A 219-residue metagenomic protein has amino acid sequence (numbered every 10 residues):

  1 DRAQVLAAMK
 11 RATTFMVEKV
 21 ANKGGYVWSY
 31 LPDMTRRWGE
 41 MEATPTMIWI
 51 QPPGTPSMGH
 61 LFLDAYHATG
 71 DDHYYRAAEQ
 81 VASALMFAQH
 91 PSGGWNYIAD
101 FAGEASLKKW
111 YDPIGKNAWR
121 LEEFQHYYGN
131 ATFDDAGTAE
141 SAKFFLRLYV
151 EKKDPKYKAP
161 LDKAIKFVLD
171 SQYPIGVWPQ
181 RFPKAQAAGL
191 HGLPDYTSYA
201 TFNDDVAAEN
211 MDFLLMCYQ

Functional and structural regions predicted by a protein language model:
R2-G24: Mature N-terminal segment immediately following signal peptide/propeptide cleavage in secreted/periplasmic
K19-Y218: Extended ligand-binding groove/face enriched in aromatic
